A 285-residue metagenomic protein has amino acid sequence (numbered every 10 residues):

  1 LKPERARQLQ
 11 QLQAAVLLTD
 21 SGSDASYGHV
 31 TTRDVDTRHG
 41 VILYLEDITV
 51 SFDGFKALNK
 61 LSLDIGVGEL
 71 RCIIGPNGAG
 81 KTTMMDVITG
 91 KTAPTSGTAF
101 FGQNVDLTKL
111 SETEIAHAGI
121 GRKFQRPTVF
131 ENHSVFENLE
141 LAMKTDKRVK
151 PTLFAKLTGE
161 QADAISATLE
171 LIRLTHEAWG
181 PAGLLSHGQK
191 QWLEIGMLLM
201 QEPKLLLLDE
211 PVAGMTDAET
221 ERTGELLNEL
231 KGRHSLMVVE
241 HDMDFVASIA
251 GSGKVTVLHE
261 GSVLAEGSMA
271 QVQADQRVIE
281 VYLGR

Functional and structural regions predicted by a protein language model:
I74-P76: The feature captures the beta-strand-to-loop junction immediately N-terminal to the Walker
T89: Helix-to-loop junction immediately C-terminal to a conserved catalytic motif
T98-A118: ABC ATPase NBD Q-loop/coupling interface
T108-K109, T168-L184, Q189: Conserved ABC nucleotide-binding domain
T152-E177, E225: Conserved ABC ATPase "signature" region
L206-E210: Catalytic Walker B motif of ABC-type/P-loop ATPase nucleotide-binding domains
